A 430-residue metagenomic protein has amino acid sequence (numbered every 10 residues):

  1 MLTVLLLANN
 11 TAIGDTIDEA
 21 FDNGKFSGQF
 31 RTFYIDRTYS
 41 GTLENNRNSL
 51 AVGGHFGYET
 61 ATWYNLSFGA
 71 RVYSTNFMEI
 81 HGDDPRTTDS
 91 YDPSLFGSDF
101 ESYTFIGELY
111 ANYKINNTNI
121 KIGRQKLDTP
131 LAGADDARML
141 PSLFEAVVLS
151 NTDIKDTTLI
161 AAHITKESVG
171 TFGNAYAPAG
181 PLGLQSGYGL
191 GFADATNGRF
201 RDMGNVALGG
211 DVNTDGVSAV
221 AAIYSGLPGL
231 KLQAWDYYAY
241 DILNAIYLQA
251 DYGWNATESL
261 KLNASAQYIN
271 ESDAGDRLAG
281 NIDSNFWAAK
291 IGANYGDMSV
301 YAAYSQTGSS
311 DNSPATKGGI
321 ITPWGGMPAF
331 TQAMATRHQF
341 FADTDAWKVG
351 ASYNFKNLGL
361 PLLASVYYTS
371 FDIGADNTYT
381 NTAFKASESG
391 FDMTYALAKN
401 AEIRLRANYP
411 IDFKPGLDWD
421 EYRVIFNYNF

Functional and structural regions predicted by a protein language model:
T3-L127, S150-T152, T157, E258 (+4 more regions): Beta-barrel outer-membrane channel/assembly domains of diderm bacteria
G24-F30, K114-R124, I223-L227, A245-E271: Surface-exposed extracellular loop regions of Gram-negative outer-membrane beta-barrel proteins
S27-Q29, G69-R71, I160-A162, D251 (+1 more regions): Outer-envelope exported proteins of Gram-negative bacteria
F30-T32, V72, R124, H163 (+3 more regions): A cross-domain feature marking catalytic cores of carbohydrate-active enzymes and several ubiquitous metabolic/repair
S40-N46, L95-S98, Q233-F430: Outer-membrane beta-barrel pore domains
F68-D84, I164-A175, S305-G318: Short, solvent-exposed beta-strand-terminating loops
D84-E108, T118-L227, Q233, Y238-Y240 (+1 more regions): Surface-exposed coil loops of outer-membrane beta-barrel proteins
